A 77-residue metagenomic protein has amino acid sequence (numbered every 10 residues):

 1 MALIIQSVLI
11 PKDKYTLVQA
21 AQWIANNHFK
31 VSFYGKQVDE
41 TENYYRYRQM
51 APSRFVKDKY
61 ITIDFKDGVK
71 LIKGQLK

Functional and structural regions predicted by a protein language model:
M1-K77: Arg/Lys-rich, low-complexity, intrinsically disordered basic segments
